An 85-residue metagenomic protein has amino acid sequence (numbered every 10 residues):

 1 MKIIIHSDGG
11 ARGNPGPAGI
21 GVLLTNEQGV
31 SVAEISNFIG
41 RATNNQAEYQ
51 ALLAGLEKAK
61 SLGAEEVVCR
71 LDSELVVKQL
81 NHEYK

Functional and structural regions predicted by a protein language model:
M1-I4: Extreme N-terminal starter segment of soluble prokaryotic enzymes
S7: Conserved beta-strand-loop-short alpha-helix elements that form and flank the Mn2+/Mg2+-coordinating active site
G10-N14, L53-K85: RNase H catalytic domain
P17: Metal-dependent phosphodiester-processing active-site neighborhood
I20-L24: Short beta-strand scaffold segments in enzyme catalytic cores
T25-S31, S73-V76: Short connector loops/turns at beta-strand edges and beta->alpha or beta->beta junctions
Q28-A47: A short, polar/acidic, helix/strand-boundary loop motif
Q46, Q50-A54: Short amphipathic alpha-helical face segments that pack within enzyme cores and frequently flank/anchor catalytic
